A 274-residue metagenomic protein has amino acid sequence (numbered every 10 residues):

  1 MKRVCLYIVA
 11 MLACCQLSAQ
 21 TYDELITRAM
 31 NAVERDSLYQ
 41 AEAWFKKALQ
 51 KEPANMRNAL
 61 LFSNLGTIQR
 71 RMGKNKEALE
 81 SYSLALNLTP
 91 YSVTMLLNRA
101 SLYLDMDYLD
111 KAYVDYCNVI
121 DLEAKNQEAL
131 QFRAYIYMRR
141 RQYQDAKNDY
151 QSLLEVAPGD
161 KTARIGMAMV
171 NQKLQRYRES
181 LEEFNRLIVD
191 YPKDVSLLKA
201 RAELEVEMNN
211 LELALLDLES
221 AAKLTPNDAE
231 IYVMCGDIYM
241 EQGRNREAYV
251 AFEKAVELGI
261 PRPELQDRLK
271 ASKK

Functional and structural regions predicted by a protein language model:
L17-N64, R71, K274: N-terminal leader/linker segments that initiate helical-solenoid repeat arrays
E34-R35, I68-R71, D105-M106, R139-R140 (+4 more regions): Register position in tetratricopeptide repeats
P53-M56, P90, A124, P158 (+3 more regions): Short coil turns that delineate tetratricopeptide repeat
N58-L61, M95, A129, A163 (+3 more regions): TPR alpha-solenoid repeat register
L60-N64, N98, F132, G166 (+3 more regions): Canonical tetratricopeptide repeat
